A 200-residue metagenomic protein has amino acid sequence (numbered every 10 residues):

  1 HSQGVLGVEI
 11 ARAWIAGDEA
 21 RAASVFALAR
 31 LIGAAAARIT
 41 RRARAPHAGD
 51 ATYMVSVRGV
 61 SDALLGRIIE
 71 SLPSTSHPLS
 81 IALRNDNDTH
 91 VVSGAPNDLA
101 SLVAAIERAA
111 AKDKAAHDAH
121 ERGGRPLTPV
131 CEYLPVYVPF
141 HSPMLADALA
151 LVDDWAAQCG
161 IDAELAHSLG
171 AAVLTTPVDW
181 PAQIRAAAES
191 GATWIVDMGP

Functional and structural regions predicted by a protein language model:
H1-I10: Glycine-rich nucleophile elbow surrounding the catalytic serine of serine-hydrolase chemistry
S2-Q3, A95, M198-P200: Glycine-rich beta-strand-to-loop/alpha-helix junction loops that act as flexible
I10-T175: Alpha/beta catalytic cores of group-transfer enzymes, especially the acyltransferase/condensing modules of polyketide
R30-G33, R58, L169-P200: Flexible, low-complexity segments
